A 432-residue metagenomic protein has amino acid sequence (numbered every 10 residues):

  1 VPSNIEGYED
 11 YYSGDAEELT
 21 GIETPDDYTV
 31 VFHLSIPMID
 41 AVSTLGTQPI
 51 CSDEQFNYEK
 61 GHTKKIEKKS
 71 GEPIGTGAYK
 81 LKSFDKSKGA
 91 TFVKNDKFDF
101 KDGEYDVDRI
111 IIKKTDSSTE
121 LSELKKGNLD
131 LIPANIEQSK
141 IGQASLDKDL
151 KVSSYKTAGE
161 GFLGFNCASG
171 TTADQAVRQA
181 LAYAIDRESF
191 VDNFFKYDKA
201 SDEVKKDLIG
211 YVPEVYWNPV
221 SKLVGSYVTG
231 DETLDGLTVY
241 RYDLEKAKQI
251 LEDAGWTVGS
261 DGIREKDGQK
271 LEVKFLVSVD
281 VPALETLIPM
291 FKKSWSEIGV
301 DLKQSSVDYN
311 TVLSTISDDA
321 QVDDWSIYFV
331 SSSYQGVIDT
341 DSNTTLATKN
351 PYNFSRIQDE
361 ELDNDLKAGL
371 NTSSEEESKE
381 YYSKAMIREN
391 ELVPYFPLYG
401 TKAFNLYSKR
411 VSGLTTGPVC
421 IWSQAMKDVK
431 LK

Functional and structural regions predicted by a protein language model:
E17, L34, M38, S43-E104 (+3 more regions): Gly/Pro-rich hinge or "lid" segments in bacterial periplasmic/extracellular proteins
E18, D301-L313, D341-S408, K432: Extracytoplasmic/peripheral linker and loop segments enriched in polar/acidic and small residues with frequent Thr/Pro
V30-V31, G77-Y79, A90, D108-K114 (+2 more regions): Short, well-ordered beta-strand elements
I39-T44, A254-V279, Y328-S331, T372-S408: Bilobed periplasmic-binding protein-like "clamshell/Venus-flytrap" ligand-binding domains
K64-E67, K97-Q143, K292, D301: Ligand-site clamp/hinge motif
L124, K293-A347, P351-Y352: Periplasmic binding protein-like
N135-K248, N353-E360, L392-K409: Local pocket/hinge segments that shape ligand/substrate recognition
N405-K432: Long beta-strand-rich cores associated with HINT superfamily self-processing modules
